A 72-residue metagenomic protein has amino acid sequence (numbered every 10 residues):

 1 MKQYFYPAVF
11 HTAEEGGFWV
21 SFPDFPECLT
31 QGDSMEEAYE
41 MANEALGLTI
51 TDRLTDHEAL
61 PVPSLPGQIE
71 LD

Functional and structural regions predicted by a protein language model:
M1-G16, S21, F25, L29: N-terminal segment of the canonical double-stranded RNA-binding domain
M1-Y6, E40-D72: Short, charged, surface-exposed hinge/linker loops at domain edges that act as mobile lids or interdomain connectors
W19, D24-E37, M41-A45, T51: Amphipathic, hydrophobic secondary-structure cores in small proteins
